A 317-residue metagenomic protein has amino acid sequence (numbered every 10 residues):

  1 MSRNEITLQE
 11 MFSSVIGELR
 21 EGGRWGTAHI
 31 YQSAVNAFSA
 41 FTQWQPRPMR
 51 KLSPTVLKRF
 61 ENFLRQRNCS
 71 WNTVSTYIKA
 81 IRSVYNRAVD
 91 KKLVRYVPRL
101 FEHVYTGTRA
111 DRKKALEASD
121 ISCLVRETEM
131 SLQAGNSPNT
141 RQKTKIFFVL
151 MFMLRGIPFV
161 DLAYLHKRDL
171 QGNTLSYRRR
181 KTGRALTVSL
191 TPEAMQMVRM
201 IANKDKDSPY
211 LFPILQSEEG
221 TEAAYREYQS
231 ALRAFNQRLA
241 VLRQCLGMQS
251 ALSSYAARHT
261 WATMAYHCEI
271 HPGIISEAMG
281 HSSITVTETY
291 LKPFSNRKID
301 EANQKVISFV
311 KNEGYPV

Functional and structural regions predicted by a protein language model:
S13-G26, V35-R112, E127, S131-A134: N-terminal core-binding DNA-recognition domain of tyrosine recombinases/integrases
N86-L93, M151-G172: Short, charged phosphate-coordinating catalytic segments
L100-F159: Basic, Lys/Arg- and aromatic-enriched nucleic-acid-binding interface segment
A115, R179-G183, M279-Q304: Catalytic-site neighborhood detector that most strongly recognizes the C-terminal catalytic loop/helix of tyrosine
L132-P138, N236-E277: Short, basic (Lys/Arg/His-rich) helix/loop patches that form interaction surfaces in the mid-to-C-terminal regions
L154, Y164-M200: Conserved tyrosine-mediated DNA breakage-rejoining catalytic core shared by Y-recombinases
R168-T174, Q249-S250, I270-T289, V317: Short, polar N-cap/turn motifs at the start of nucleic acid-interacting alpha helices
K204-K206, I214-E222, K305-V317: C-terminal secondary-structure termini that scaffold catalytic or DNA-interacting sites
